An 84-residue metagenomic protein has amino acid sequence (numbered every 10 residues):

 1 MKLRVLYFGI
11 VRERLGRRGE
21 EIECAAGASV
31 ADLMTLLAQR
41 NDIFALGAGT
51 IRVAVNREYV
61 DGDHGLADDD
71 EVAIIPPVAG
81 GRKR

Functional and structural regions predicted by a protein language model:
M1-R84: Ubiquitin-like/PB1-type beta-grasp interaction modules and other compact soluble beta-rich domains
